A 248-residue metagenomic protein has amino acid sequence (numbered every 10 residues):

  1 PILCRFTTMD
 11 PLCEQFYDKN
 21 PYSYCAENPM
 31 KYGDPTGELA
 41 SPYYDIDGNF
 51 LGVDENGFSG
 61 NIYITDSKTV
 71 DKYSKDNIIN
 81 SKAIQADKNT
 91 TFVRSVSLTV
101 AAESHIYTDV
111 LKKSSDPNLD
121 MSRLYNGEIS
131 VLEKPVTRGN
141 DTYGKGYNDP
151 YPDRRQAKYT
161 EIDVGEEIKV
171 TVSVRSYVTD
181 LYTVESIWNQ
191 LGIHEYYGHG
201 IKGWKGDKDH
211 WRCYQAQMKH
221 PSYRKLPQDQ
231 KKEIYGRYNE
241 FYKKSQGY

Functional and structural regions predicted by a protein language model:
P1-A83: Short turn/helix-capping motifs enriched in Asx and small/polar residues
G52-E55, E103-Y248: Catalytic toxin/effector domains delivered as secreted proteins or via bacterial secretion systems
N61, D66-P135, G139: Zn2+-dependent metallopeptidase catalytic core
